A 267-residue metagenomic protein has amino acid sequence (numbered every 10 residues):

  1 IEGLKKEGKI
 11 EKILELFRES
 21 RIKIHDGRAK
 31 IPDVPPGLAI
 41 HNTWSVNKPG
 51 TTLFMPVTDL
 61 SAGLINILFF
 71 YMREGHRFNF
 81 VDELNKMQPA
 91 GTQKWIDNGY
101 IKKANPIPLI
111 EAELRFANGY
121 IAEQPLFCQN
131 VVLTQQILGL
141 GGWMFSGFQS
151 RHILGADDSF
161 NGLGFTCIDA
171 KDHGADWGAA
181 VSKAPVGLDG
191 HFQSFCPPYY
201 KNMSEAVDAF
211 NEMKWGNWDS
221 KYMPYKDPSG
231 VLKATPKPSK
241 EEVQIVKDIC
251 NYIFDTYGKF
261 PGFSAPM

Functional and structural regions predicted by a protein language model:
I1-M267: Acidic, surface-exposed loops and disordered segments
